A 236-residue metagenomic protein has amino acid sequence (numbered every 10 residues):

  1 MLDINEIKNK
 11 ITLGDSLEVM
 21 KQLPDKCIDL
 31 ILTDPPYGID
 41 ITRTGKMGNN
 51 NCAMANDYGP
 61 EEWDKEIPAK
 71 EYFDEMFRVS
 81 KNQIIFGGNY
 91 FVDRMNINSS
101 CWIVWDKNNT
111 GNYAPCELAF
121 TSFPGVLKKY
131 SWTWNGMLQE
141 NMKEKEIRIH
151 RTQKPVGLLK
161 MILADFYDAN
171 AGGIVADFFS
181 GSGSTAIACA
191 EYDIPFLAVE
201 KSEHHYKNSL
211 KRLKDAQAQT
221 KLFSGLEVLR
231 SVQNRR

Functional and structural regions predicted by a protein language model:
M1-I4: Blade/loop signatures of beta-propeller domains
E6-K10: Extreme N-terminal starter segment of soluble prokaryotic enzymes
G14-E18, L226-L229: Conserved SAM/SAH-binding loop
L17-M20, F73-D74: Short hydrophobic/charged patches on amphipathic alpha-helices used for structural packing and interfaces
L23-L32, Y37, I41-G59, F77-R236: Class I S-adenosyl-L-methionine
A55-K70: A short acidic, glycine-rich active-site loop that binds or catalyzes chemistry on phosphate/adenosine moieties
P68-E75, V79: Short, conserved SAM-binding segment of the class I
